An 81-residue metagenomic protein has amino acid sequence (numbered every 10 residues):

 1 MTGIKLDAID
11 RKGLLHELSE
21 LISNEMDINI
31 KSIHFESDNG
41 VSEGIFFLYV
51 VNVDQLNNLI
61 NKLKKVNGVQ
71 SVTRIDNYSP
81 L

Functional and structural regions predicted by a protein language model:
M1-L81: A conserved regulatory-domain signal marking ACT and ACT-like small-molecule sensing domains and adjacent regulatory
